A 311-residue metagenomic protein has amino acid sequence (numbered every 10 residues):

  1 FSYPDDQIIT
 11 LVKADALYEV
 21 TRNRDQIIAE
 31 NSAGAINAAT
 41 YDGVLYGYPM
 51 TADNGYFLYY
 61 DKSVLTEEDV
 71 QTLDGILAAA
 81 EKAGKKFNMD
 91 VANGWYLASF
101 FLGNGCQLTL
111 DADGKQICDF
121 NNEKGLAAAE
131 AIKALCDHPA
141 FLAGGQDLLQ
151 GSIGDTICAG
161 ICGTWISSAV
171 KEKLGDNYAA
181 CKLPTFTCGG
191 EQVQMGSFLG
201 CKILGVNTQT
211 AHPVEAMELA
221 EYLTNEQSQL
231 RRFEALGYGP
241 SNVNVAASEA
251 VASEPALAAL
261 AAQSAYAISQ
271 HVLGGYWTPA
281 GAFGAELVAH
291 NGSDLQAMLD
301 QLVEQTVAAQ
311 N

Functional and structural regions predicted by a protein language model:
F1-S2, C158-G163, A179: Paired acidic/hydrophobic, glycine-rich loop segments that form the ligand-binding mouth/hinge of periplasmic-binding
Y3-Y56, E68, A179-L183: Hinge/lid segment of periplasmic solute-binding proteins
D6-V12, T164-N177: A ligand-binding cleft/hinge motif common to bilobed small-molecule-binding domains
I9-T10, A14, V64, A78-K82 (+4 more regions): Short helices/loops that flank or line small-molecule/ion binding pockets
Y46-Y56, D74-C118, I157-A159: Extracytoplasmic/periplasmic solute-binding protein
K115-G145: Glycine-centered hinge/linker elements that transmit conformational signals in sensory and ligand-binding systems
E172-A235: Extracytoplasmic/periplasmic substrate-recognition and gating elements
F198, L236-G239, P255-Q310: C-terminal capping/gating helix-and-loop segments adjacent to ligand/active sites or protein-protein/ligand interfaces
